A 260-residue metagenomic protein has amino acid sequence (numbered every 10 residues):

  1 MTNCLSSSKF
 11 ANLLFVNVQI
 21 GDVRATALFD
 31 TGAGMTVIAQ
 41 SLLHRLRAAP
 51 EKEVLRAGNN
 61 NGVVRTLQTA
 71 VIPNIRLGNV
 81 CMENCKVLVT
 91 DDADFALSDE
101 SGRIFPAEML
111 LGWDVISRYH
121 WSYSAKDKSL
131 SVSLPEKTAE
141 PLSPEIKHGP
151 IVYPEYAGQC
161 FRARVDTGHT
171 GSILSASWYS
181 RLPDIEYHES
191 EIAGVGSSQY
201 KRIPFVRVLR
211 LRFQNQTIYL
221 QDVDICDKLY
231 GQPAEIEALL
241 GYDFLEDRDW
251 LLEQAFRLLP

Functional and structural regions predicted by a protein language model:
M1-P260: Pepsin/retropepsin-fold aspartyl endopeptidases
